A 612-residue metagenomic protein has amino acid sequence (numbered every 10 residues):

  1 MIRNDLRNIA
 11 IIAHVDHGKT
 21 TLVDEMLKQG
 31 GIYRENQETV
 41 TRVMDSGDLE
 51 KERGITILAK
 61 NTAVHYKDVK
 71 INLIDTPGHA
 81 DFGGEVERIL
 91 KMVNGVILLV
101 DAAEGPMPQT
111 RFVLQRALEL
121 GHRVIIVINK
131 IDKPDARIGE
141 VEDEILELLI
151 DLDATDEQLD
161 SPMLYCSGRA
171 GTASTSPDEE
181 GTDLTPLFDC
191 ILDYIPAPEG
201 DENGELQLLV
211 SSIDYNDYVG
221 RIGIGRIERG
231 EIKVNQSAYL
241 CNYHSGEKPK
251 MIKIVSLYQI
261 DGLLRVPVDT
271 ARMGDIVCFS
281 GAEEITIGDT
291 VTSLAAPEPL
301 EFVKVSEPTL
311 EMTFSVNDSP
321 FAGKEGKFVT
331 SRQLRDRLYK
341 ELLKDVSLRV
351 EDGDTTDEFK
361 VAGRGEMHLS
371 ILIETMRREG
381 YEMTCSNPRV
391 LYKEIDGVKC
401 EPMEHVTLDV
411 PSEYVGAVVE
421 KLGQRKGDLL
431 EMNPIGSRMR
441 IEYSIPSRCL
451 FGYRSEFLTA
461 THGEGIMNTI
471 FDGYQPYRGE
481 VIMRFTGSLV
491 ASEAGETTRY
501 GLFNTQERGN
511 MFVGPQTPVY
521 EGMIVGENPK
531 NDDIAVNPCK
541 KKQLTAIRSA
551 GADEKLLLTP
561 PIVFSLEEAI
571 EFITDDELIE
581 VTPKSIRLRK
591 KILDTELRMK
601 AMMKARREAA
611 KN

Functional and structural regions predicted by a protein language model:
M1-V100, E104, E144, I213-N216: P-loop NTPase switch module centered on the Walker A-proximal segment
N4-G18, A80, A103-Q115, G121-I125 (+12 more regions): Conserved structured catalytic cores and adjacent interaction surfaces of nucleotide-binding/hydrolyzing enzymes
I32-A59, F82, L148-D160, L192-L206 (+12 more regions): Active-site phosphate-binding and catalytic loops of NTP-dependent enzymes
R123, K133-D193: Canonical P-loop GTPase G-domain recognition
Q207-M312, P320-K324, T486, G495-T545 (+2 more regions): Conserved nucleotide-binding/hydrolysis modules and their immediate coupling elements across P-loop/ASCE NTPase motors
I260, R265-V268, C400, I445 (+3 more regions): Long insertion/accessory domains within large nucleic-acid-processing enzymes
E307-E325, V398-V410: Short glycine-/aliphatic-rich beta-strand segments at the starts of folded cytosolic domains
S319-L342, K555, T559: A short, contiguous, amphipathic alpha-helix enriched in charged residues
